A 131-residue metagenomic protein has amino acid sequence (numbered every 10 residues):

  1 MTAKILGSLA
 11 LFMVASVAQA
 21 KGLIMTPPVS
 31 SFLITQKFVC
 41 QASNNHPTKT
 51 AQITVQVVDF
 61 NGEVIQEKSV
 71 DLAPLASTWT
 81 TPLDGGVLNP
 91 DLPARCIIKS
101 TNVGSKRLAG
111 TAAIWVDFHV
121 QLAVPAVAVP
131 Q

Functional and structural regions predicted by a protein language model:
M1-G7: Bacterial N-terminal signal peptides that target proteins for export
L11-Q19: Hydrophobic h-region of N-terminal signal peptides that target proteins for export in Gram-negative bacteria
Q19-Q131: Gly/Pro-rich, tryptophan- and cysteine-flecked surface segments typical of secreted/extracellular proteins
